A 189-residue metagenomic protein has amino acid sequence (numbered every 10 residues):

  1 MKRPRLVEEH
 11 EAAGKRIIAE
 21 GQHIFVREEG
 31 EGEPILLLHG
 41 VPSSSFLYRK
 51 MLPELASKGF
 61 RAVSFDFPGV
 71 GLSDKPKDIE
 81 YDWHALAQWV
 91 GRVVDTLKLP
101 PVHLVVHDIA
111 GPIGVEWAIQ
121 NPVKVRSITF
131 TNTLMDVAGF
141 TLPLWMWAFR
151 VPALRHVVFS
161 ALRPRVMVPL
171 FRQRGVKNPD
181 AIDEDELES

Functional and structural regions predicted by a protein language model:
M1-R16, E20-R27, P34, V63 (+2 more regions): Flexible "cap/lid" subdomain of the alpha/beta-hydrolase fold that forms the substrate-access gate
Q22-L72: Conserved HGGG/HGGXW glycine-rich cap/lid loop of the alpha/beta-hydrolase fold
